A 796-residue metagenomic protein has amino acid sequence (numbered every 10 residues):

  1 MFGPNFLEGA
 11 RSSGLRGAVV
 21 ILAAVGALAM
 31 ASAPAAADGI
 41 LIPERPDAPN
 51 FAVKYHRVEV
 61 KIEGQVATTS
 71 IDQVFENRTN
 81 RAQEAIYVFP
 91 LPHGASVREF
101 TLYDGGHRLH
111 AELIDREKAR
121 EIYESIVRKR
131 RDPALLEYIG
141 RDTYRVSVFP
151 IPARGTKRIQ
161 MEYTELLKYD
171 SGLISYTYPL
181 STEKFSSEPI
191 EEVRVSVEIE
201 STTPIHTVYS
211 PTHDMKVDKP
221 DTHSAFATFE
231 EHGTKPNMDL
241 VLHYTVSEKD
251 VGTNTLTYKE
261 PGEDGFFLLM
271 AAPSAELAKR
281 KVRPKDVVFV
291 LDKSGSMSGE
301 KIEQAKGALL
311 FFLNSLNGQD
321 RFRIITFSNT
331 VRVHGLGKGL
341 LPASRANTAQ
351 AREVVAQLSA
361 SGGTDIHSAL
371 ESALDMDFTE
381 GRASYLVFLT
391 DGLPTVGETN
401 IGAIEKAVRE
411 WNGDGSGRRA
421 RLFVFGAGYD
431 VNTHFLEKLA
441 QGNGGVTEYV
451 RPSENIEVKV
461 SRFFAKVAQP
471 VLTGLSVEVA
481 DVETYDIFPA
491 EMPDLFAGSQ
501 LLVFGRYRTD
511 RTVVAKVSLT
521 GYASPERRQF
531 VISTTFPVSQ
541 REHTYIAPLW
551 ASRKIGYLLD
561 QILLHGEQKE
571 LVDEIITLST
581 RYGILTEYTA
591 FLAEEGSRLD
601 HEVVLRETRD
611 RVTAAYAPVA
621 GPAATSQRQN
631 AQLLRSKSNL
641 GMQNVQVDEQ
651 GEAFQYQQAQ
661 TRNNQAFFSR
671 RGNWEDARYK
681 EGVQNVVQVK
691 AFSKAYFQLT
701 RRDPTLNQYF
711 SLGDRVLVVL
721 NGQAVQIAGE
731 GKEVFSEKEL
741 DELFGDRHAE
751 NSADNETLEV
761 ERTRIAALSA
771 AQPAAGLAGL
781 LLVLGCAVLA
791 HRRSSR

Functional and structural regions predicted by a protein language model:
A18-A29: Bacterial N-terminal signal peptides
A24, P34-Q65: N-terminal, polar/Ser/Thr-rich
F75-R81, F89-L91: Asparagine-centered strand-capping/turn motif at beta-strand->loop junctions
E99-I139, S147-V290, N443-V446, V450-E454 (+9 more regions): An acidic, Ser/Thr-enriched
S187-P189, P273, K281-P342, H367-A369 (+6 more regions): Von Willebrand factor
G392-N443, E448, N455-K459, S524 (+1 more regions): VWA/integrin I-like adhesion module and closely mimicked acidic/polar interface patches used
E761-G779: Juxtamembrane/start-of-transmembrane alpha-helix segments at the extracytoplasmic/lumenal side of membrane anchors
G776-R792: A cross-kingdom C-terminal cell-surface attachment/processing module
